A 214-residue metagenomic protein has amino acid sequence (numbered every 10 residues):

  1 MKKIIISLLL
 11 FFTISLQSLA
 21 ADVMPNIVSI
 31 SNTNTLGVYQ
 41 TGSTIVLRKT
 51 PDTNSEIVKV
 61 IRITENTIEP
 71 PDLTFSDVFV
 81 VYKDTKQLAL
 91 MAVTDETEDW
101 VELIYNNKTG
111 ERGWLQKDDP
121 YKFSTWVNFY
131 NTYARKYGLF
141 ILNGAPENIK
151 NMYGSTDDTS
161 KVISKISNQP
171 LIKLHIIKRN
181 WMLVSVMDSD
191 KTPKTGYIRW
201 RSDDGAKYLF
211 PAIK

Functional and structural regions predicted by a protein language model:
I4-I14: Sec-dependent N-terminal signal peptides
L16-A20: Sec/Tat signal peptide C-region and signal peptidase I cleavage site
A21-G144, T159-K161, S185-K214: Boundary regions of SH3-family modules and the immediately adjacent low-complexity/disordered segments in eukaryotic
E96-T97, I176-N180: Short, conserved beta-turn/loop elements at beta-strand boundaries and strand-helix junctions
K150-K161: Short alpha-helix capping/helix-loop boundary micro-motifs
D158, K173-L174: Terminal interaction module
S167-L171: Loop/turn positions that initiate beta-strands
